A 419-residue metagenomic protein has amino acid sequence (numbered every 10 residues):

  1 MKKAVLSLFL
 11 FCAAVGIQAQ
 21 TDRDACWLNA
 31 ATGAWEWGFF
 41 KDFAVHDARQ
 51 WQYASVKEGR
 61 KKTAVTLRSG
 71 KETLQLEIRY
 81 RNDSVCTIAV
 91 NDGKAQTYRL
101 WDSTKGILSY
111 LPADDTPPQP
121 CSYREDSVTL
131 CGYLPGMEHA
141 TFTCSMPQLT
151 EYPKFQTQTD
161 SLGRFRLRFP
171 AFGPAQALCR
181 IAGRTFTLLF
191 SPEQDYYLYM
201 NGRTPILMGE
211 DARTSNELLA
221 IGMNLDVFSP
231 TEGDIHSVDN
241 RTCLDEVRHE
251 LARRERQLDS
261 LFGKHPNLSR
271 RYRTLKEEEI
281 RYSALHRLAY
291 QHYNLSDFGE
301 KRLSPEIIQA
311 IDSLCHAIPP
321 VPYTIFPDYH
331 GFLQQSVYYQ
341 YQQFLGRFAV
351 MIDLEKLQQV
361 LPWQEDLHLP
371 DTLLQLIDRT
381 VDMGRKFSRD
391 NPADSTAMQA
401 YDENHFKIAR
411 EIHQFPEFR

Functional and structural regions predicted by a protein language model:
M1-D24: Bacterial Sec-dependent N-terminal signal peptides
A14, R168, L285: Residue-level marker of positions within ordered structural domains that often coincide with functionally constrained
Q20-K41, G132: Tryptophan-anchored aromatic micro-motifs
F43-D47: Post-signal-peptide N-terminal segment of Sec-exported extracytoplasmic proteins
A48-V56: Phosphoinositide-binding peripheral membrane targeting modules
K57-Y272: A non-transmembrane, solvent-exposed segment enriched in polar/low-complexity residues
G202-R419: Oxidative protein folding and maturation machinery
